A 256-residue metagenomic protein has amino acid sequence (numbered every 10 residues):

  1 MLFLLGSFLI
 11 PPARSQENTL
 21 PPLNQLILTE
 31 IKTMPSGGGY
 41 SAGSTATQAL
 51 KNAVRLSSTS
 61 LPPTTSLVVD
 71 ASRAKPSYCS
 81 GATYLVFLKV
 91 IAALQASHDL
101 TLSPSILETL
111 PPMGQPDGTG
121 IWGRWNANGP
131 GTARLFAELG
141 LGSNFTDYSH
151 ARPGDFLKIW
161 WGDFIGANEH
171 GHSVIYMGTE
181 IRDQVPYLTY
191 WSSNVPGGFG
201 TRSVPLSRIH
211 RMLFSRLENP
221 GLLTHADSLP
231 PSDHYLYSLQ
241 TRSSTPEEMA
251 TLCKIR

Functional and structural regions predicted by a protein language model:
M1-S7: Bacterial N-terminal signal peptides
P11-S15: Sec/Tat signal peptide C-region and signal peptidase I cleavage site
Q16-W125, P246-R256: N-terminal capping segments
Q48-L67, M113, P130-T146, L213-D233 (+2 more regions): Surface-exposed intrinsically disordered loops and tails
L88-S97, W160-G162, G178-I181, N219-G221: Short regulatory "switch" loops immediately downstream of catalytic or recognition motifs within protein catalytic
P104-G198: ...with weaker cross-activation on analogous glycine-rich loops/strands in unrelated enzymes
Y187-R256: Low-complexity, Gly/Ser/Thr/Pro-rich intrinsically disordered linker/tail segments
